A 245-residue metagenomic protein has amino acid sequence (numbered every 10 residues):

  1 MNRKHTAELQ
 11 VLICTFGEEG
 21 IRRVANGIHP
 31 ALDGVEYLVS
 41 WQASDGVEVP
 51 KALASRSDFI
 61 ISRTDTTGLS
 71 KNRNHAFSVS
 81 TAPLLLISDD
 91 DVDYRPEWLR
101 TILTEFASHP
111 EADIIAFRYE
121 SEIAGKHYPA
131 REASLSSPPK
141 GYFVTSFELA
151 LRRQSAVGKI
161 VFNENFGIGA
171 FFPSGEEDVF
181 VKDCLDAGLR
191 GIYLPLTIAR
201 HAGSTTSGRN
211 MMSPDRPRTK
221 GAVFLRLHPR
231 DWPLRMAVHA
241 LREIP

Functional and structural regions predicted by a protein language model:
M1-E36: N-proximal low-complexity "stem/linker" segments adjacent to membrane-targeting elements
R23-R63: Acidic donor-binding segment of Leloir-type glycosyltransferases
R63-S80: Glycine-rich, basic loop-to-helix element that forms the pyrophosphate-binding segment of sugar-nucleotide handling
L85: Short aromatic/hydrophobic "clamp" motif used to bind/position activated sugar donors
E97-P129: Conserved donor NDP-sugar-binding/catalytic core segment of glycosyltransferases
G167-K182: Acidic donor-binding loop at a coil-to-helix junction in glycosyltransferase catalytic cores that engages
G188-A202, S213: Catalytic beta-strand/loop signature of glycosyltransferases that borders the donor
G208-R235: Catalytic core of nucleotide-sugar-dependent glycosyltransferases
